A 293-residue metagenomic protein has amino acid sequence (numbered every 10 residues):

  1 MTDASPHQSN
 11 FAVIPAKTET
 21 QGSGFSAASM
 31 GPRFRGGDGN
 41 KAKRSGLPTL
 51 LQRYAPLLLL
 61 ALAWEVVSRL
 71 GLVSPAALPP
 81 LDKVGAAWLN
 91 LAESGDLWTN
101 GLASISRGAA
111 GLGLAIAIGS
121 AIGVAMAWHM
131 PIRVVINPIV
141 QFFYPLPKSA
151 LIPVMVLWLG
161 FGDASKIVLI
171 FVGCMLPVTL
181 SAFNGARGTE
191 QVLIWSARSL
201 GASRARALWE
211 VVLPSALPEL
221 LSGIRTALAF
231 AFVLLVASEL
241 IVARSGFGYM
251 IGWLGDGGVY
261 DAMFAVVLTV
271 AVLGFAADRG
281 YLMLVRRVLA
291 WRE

Functional and structural regions predicted by a protein language model:
M1-L47: Intrinsic disorder/low-complexity segments
S45-G46, L70-I116: Periplasmic/extracellular loop-to-transmembrane helix junction in inner-membrane transport proteins
A110-V140: Transmembrane-helix boundary motif in ABC transporter permease subunits
M130, R187, P218, S222 (+1 more regions): C-terminal transmembrane helix and the adjacent membrane-cytosol boundary/short C-terminal tail of inner/organellar
Q141-P177, N184-G185: Generic hydrophobic transmembrane alpha-helix motif, especially the helices
V156-L157, A186, V233-V270, L289-E293: Glycine-rich helix-loop "coupling/hinge" segments at transmembrane-helix boundaries in multipass transporters
V168, V172, R204-A237, V270 (+1 more regions): Transmembrane alpha-helices
S181, G185-T226, F247, I251: Short cytoplasmic-facing helical segments at TM-TM junctions of multi-pass membrane proteins
